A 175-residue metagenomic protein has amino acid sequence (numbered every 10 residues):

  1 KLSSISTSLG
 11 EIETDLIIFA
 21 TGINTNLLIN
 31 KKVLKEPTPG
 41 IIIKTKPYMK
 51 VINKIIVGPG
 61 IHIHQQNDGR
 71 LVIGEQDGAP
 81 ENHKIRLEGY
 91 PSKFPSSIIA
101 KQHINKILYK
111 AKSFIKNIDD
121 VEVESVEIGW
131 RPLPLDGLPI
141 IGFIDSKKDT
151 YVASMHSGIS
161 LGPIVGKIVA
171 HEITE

Functional and structural regions predicted by a protein language model:
K1-S4: A conserved short coil-to-beta-strand element within the FAD-binding core of flavoproteins
T7-I98, Y109-I118: Flavin-dependent oxidoreductases
P37, N105-K106, I164: A generic alpha-helix surface/boundary motif
Y109-E175: C-terminal catalytic lobe of FAD-dependent flavoproteins
